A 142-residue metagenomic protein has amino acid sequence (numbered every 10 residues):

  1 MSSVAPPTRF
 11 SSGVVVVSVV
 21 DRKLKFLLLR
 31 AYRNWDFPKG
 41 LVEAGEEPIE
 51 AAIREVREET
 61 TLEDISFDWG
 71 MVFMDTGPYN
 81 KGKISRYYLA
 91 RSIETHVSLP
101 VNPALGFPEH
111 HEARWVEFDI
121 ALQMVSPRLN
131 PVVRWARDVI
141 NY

Functional and structural regions predicted by a protein language model:
M1-F37: N-terminal strand-loop-strand
V4, G13, E50-A51, I120 (+1 more regions): Residue-level detector of intrinsically disordered, flexible termini and proteolytic processing junctions
V19, I93, D138: Residue-level marker of positions within ordered structural domains that often coincide with functionally constrained
V42-D68, V72-L129: Unchanged
P131-Y142: C-terminal alpha-helix
